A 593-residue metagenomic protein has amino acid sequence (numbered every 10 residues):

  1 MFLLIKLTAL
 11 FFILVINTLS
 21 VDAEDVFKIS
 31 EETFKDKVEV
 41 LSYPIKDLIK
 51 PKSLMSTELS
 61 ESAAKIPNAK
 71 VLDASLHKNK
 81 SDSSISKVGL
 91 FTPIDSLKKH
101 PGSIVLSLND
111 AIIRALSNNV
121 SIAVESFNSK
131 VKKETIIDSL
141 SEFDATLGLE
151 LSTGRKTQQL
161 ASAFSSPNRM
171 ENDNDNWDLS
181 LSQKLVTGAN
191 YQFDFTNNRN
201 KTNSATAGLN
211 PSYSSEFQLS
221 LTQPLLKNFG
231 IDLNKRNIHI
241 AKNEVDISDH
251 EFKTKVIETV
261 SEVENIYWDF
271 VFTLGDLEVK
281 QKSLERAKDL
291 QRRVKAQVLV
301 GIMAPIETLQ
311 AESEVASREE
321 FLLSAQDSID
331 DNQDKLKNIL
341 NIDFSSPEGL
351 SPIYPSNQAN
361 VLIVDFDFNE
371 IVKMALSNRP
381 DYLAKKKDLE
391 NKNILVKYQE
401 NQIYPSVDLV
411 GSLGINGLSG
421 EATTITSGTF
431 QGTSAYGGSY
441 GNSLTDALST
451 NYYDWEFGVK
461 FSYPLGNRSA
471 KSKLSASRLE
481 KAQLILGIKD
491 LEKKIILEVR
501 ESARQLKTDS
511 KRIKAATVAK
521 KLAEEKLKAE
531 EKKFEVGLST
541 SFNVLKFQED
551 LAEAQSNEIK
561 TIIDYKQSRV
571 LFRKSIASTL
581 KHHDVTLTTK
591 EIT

Functional and structural regions predicted by a protein language model:
K6-N17: Bacterial N-terminal signal peptides
S20-D73, T157, L336-L350, Q358-L362 (+4 more regions): Acidic, low-complexity, intrinsically disordered peripheral segments
L90-I113: Regulatory alphaC helix of protein kinase catalytic domains
K99-S103, L151-L219, Y354-V364, K397 (+2 more regions): Small/polar, glycine/serine/threonine/aspartate-rich low-complexity segments that form flexible
A115, M303, E307-E312, I342-N416 (+3 more regions): Amphipathic alpha-helical coiled-coil scaffold segments and their short linker/junction regions
A123-F127, L140, V186-S214, K227-H250 (+9 more regions): Sec/SRP-type N-terminal targeting helices
S139, D249-I371, Q505, D509 (+3 more regions): Periplasmic alpha-helical coiled-coil/stalk elements that build and connect Gram-negative outer-membrane
L538-I559: Short terminal targeting/anchoring segments
